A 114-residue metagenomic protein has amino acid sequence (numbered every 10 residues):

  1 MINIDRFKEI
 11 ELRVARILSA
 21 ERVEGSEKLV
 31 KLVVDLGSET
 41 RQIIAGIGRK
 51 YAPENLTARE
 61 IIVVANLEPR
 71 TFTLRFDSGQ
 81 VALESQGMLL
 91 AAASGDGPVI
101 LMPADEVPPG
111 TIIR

Functional and structural regions predicted by a protein language model:
M1-R114: Phosphate-backbone binding interfaces of nucleic-acid-interacting proteins
